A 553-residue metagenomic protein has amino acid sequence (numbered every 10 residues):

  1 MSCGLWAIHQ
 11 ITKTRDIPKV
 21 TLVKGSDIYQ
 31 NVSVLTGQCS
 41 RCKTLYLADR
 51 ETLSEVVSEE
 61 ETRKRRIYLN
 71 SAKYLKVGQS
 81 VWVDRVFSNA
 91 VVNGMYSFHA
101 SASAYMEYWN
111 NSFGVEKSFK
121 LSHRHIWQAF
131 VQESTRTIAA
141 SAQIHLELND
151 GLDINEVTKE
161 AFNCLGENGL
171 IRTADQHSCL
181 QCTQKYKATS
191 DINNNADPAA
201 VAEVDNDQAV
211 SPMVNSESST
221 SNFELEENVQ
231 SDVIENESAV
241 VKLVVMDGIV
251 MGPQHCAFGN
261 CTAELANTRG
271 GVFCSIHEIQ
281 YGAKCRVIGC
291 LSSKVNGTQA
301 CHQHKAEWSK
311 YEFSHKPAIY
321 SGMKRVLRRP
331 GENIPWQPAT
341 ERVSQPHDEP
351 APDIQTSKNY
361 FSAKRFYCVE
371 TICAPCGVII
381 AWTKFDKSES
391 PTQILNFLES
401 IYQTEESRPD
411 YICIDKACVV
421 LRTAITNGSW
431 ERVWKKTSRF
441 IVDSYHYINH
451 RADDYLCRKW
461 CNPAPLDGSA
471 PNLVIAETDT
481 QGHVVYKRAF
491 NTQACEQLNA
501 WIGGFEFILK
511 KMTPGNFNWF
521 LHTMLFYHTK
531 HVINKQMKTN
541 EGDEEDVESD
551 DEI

Functional and structural regions predicted by a protein language model:
M1-I553: Hydrophobic core positions in small helical hairpin nucleic-acid-binding modules
